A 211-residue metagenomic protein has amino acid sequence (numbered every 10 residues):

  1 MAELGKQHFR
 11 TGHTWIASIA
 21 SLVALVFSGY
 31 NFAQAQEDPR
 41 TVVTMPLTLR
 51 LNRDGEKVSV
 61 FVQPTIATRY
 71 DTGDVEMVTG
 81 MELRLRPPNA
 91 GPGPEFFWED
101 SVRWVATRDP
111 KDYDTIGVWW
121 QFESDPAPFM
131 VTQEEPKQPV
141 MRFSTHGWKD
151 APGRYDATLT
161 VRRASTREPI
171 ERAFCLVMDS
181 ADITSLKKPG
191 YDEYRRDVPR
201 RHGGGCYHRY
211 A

Functional and structural regions predicted by a protein language model:
E3-Q36: Membrane-embedded hydrophobic alpha-helical segments
F32-V58: Low-complexity, acidic Ser/Thr/Pro/Gly-rich terminal tails and inter-domain linkers that flank the onset of structured
L49-S59, T68-E76, M130-T132, W148-D150: Short, solvent-exposed beta-strand/turn "edge" segments of beta-rich domains on protein surfaces
K57-Q63, R154-D156: Short, solvent-exposed loop/turn segments enriched in Ser/Thr/Gly
T72-E82, G91-S101: Short, hydrophobic/aromatic beta-strand segments
E99-H146: Extended, solvent-exposed segments with strong compositional bias
E134-P139, A151-V161: A short tyrosine-centered beta-strand micro-motif
R167-A211: Acidic, serine/threonine- and proline-rich intrinsically disordered appendage/tail regions
